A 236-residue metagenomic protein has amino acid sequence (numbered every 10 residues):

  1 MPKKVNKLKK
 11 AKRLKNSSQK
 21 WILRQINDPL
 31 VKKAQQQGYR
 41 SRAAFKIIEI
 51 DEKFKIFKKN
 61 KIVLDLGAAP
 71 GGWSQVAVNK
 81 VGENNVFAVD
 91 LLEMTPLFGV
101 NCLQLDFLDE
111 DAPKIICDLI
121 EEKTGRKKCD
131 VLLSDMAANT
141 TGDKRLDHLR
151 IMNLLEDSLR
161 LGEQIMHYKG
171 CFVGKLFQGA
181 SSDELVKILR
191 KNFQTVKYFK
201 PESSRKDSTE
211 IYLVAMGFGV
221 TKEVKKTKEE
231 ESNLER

Functional and structural regions predicted by a protein language model:
P2-K59: Class I SAM-dependent methyltransferase Rossmann-like catalytic core, especially the SAM/SAH-binding loop
K59-A69: Conserved class I S-adenosyl-L-methionine
P70-G82: Conserved SAM-binding loop of SAM-dependent methyltransferases across substrates and taxa, primarily the Class I
E83-N84, I165-C171: Short glycine-dipeptide loop
N84-F87, N101: Short beta-strand element of Class I
L91-T141: S-adenosyl-L-methionine
R150-Y168: A short glycine-rich, Lys/Arg-flanked "PGG" loop and its adjoining helix->strand segment in the class I
Q178-R236: Class I S-adenosyl-L-methionine
